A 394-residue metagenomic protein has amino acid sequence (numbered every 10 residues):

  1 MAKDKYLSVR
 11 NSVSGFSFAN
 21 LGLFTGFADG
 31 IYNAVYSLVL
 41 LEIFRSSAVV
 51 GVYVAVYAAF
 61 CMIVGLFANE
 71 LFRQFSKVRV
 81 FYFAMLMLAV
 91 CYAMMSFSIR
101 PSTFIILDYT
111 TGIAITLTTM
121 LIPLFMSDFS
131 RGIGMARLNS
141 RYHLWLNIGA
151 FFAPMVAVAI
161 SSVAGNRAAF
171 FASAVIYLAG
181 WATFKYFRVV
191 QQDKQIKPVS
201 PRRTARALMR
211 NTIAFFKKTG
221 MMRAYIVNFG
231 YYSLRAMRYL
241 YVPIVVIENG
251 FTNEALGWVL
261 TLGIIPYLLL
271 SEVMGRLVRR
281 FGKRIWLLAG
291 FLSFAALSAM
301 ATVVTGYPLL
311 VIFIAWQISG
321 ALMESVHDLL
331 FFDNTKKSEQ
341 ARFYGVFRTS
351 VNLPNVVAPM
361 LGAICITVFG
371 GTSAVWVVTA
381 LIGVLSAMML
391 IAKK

Functional and structural regions predicted by a protein language model:
M1-S12, Q191-A224: Juxtamembrane intracellular "pre-TM" segments in multi-pass secondary transporters
K5-A58, M221-T252, L256-V259: Helix-loop boundary and gating motifs at the non-cytosolic
S47-A48, G132-Y142, N253, K337-F347: Loop-to-transmembrane helix entry/capping segments in MFS-fold secondary transporters and related SLC/MFSD carriers
A58-L66, A150-F151, I264-E272, N355-V356: Residue-level signature of mid-helix packing/kink "hotspots" within the transmembrane helices of 12-pass Major
V64-S76, L270-G282, I366: Helix-to-loop junctions at the C-terminal end of transmembrane segments in multipass secondary transporters
R79-A93, I285-A299: Structural signature of the two symmetry-related core transmembrane helices
Y109-L146: Cytoplasmic helix-loop-helix junction between adjacent transmembrane helices in 12-TM secondary transporters
S162-V175, I366-I382: A membrane-interface helix-boundary motif in multi-pass transporters
